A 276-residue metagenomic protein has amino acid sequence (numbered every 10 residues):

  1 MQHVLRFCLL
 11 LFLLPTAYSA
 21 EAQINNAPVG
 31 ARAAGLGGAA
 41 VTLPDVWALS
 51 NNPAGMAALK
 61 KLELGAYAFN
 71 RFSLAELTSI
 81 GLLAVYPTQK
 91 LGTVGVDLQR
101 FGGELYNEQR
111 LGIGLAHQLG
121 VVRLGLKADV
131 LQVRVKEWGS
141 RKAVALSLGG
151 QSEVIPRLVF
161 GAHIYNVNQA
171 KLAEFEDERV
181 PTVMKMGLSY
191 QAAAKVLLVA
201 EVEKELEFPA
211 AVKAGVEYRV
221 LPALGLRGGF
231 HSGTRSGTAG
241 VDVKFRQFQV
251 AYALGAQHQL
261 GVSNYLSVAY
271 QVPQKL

Functional and structural regions predicted by a protein language model:
M1-R6: Positively charged n-region of N-terminal signal peptides that target proteins for export
F7-T16: Bacterial N-terminal signal peptides
E21-L276: Subset of outer-membrane beta-barrel
